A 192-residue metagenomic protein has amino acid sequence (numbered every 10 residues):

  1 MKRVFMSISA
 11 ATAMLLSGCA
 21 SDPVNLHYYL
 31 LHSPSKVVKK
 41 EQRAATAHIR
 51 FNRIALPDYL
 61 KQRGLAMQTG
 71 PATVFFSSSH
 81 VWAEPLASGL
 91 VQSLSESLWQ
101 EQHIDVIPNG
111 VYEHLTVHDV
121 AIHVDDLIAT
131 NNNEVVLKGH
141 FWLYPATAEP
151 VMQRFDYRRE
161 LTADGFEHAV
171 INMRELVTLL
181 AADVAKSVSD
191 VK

Functional and structural regions predicted by a protein language model:
M1-I8: Bacterial N-terminal signal peptides that target proteins for export
L15-G18: C-terminal motif of bacterial Sec signal peptides marking the signal peptidase cleavage site
A20-L30, K36-K39, L161-K192: C-terminal/domain-edge helix-coil "capping" segments
A20-V38, E96, Q100-T147: Surface-exposed short loop/turn segments
T46-T116: N-terminal segment of the mature soluble domain
H48-R53, A66, D119-V124, V136-W142 (+1 more regions): Soluble periplasmic/extracytoplasmic beta-strand elements of cell-envelope proteins
A66, A72-V81, A148-L179: Short secondary-structure boundary motifs at beta->alpha junctions and helix caps
